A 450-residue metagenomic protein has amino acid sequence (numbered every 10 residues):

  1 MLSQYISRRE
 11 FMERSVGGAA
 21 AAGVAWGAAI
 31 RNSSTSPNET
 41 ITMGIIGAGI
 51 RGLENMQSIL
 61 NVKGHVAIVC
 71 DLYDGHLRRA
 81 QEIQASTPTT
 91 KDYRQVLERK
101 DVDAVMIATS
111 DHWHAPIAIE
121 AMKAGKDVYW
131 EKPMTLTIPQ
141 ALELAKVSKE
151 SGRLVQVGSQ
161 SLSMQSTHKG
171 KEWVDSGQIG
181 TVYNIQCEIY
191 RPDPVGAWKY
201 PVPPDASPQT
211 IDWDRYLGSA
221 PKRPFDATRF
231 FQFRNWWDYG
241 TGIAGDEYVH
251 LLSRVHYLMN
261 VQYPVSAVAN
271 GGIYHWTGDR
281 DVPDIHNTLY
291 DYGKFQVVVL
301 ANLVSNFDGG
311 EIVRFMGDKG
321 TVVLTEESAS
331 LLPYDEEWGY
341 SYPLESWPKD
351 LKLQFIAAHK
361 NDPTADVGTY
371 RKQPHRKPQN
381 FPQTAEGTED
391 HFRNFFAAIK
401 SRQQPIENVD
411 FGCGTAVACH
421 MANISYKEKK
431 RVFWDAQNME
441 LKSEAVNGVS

Functional and structural regions predicted by a protein language model:
M1-A19: N-terminal secretory signal peptides and thylakoid transit peptides that target proteins across membranes
G18-Q84, S161-M164, V255: N-terminal Rossmann-like dinucleotide-binding module
L53, A115, V249: Residues forming the Rossmann-fold NAD(P)(H) cofactor-binding site
P88-D92: Conserved SAM-binding strand-loop segment of SAM-dependent methyltransferases
V105-M106: N-terminal Rossmann-like NAD(P) cofactor-binding module of classical short-chain dehydrogenase/reductase
T109-H112: N-terminal glycine-rich "phosphate-gripper" loop used for MgATP/nucleotide binding and carboxylate activation
A115-S163, G177, K429: Beta-strand-loop-alpha-helix segment that lines the small-molecule cofactor/substrate pocket of alpha/beta enzymes
R153, H168-K169, T181, Q186-Y190 (+2 more regions): Contiguous beta-strand/loop segments that form the cofactor/metal-binding neighborhood of enzyme cores
